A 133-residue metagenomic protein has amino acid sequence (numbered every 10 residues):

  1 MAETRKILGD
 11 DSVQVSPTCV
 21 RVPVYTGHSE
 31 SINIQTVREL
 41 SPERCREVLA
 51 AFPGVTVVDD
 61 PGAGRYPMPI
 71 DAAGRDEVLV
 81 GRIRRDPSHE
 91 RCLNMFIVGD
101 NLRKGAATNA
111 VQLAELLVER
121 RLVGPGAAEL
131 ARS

Functional and structural regions predicted by a protein language model:
M1-N94: C-terminal substrate-binding/catalytic lobe of Rossmann-fold NAD(P)-dependent oxidoreductases
C92-S133: Generic C-terminus detector
